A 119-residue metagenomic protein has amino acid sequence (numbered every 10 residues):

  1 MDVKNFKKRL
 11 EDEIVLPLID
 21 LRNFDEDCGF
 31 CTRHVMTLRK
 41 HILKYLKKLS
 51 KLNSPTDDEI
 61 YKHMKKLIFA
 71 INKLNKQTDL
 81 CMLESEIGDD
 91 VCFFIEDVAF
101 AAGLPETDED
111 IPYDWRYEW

Functional and structural regions predicted by a protein language model:
M1-D12, P55-K62, K66, T107-Y117: A broad, low-amplitude sensor of folded, mature protein cores
M1-S50: Short terminal alpha-helical segments
P17, L49, I71, N75-T78 (+1 more regions): Short, flexible helical or helix-coil boundary motifs
C31-H34, N53-I60, L80-I87: Residue-level recognition of alpha-helical structural elements
M36, L43, K65-N72, D89 (+2 more regions): Generic structural signal for well-ordered, non-transmembrane alpha-helical segments in soluble/cytosolic regions
I42-L74: Mature extracytoplasmic domains of secretory-pathway proteins
T78-W119: Amphipathic alpha-helical binding modules
